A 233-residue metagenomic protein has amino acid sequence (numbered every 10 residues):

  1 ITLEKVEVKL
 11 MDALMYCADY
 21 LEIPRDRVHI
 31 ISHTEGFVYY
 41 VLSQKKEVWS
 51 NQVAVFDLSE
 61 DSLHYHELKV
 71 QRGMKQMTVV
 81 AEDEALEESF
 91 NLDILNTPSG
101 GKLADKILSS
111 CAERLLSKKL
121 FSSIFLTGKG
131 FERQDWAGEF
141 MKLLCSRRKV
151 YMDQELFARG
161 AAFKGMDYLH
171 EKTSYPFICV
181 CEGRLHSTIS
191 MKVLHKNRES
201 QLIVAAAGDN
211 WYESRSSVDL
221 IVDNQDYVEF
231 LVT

Functional and structural regions predicted by a protein language model:
I1-K9, A112-L143, K149, D153-Q154: Glycine-rich phosphate-binding loops at beta-strand->alpha-helix junctions
I1-V55, M74, S146, L194-T233: Nucleotide/phosphate-binding catalytic cleft detector across ATP-hydrolyzing and phosphate-transferring enzymes
V6-L14, Y39-S43, L63-L68, E132-E139 (+1 more regions): A short acidic (Asp/Glu
E7-L10, I30-H33, N96-L108, D153-A158: Phosphate/oxyanion-binding active-site loops and adjacent basic polyanion-contact surfaces
H29-K45, V150-L194: Glycine-rich phosphate-binding/hydrolytic loop that grips phosphoryl groups
F37-K45, G101-L120, K164: Phosphate/ATP-binding catalytic cores across multiple sugar-kinase/actin-like superfamilies, primarily ASKHA
E47-H64, K69-Q71, G128-F131, I178-H186: A short acidic Gly-Thr/Ser loop motif
L68-K102: Short glycine-rich, Thr/Ser-proximal phosphate-binding strand/loop in the N-terminal lobe of ATP-dependent enzymes
